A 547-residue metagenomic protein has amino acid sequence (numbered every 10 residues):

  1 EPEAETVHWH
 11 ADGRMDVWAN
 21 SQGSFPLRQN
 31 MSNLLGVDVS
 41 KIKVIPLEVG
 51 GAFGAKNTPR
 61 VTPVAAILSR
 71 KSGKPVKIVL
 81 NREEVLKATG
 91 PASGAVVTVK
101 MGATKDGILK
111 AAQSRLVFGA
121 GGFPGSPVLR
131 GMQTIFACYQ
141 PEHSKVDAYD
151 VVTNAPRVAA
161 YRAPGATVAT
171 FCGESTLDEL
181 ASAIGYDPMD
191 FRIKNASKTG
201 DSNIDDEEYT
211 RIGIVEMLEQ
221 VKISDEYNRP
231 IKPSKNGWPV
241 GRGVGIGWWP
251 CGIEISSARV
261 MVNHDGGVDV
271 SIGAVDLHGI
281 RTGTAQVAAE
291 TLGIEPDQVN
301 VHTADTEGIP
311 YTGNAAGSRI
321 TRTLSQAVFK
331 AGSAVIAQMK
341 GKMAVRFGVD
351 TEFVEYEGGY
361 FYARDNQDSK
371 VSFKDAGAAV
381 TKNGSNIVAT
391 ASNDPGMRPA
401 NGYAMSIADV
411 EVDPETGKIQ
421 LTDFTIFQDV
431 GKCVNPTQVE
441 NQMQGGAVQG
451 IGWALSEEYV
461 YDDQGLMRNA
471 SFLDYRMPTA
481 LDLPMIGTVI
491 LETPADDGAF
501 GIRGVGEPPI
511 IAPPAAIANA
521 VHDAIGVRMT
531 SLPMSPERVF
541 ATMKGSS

Functional and structural regions predicted by a protein language model:
E1-E216, K232-S547: Cofactor-binding beta-sheet edge motifs in enzyme active sites
V221: Divalent-cation
S224-D225, S546: Short, basic alpha-helical nucleic acid-contact segments in DNA-binding proteins and DNA transaction factors
E226-K232: A short, compositionally biased domain-edge/stem linker segment
